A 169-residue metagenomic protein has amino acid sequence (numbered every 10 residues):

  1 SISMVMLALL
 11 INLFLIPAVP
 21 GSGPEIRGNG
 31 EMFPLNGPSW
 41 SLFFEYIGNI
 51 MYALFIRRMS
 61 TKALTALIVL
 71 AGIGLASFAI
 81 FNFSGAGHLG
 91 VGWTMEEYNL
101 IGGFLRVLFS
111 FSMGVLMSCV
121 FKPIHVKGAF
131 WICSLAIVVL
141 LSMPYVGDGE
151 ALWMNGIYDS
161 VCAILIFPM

Functional and structural regions predicted by a protein language model:
S1-Y46, G74-S77, F83-G90, Y158-I166: Membrane-interface helix-loop-helix regions
I2-M6, K127-L140: Interfacial transmembrane-helix boundary/kink motif in multi-pass membrane proteins
G21, R57, L75-F81, G114-S118 (+2 more regions): Hydrophobic alpha-helical segments of integral membrane proteins
E31-L35, W93-I101, K122-P123, P144-N155: Membrane-interface helix caps and helix-loop-helix hairpins in membrane proteins
Y46-L75, S118-I132: Solvent-exposed interhelical
M51-F55, F109-F121, C162-M169: Transmembrane alpha-helical segments
G74-A76, F111, S134-M169: Alpha-helical transmembrane segments of multi-pass integral membrane proteins
